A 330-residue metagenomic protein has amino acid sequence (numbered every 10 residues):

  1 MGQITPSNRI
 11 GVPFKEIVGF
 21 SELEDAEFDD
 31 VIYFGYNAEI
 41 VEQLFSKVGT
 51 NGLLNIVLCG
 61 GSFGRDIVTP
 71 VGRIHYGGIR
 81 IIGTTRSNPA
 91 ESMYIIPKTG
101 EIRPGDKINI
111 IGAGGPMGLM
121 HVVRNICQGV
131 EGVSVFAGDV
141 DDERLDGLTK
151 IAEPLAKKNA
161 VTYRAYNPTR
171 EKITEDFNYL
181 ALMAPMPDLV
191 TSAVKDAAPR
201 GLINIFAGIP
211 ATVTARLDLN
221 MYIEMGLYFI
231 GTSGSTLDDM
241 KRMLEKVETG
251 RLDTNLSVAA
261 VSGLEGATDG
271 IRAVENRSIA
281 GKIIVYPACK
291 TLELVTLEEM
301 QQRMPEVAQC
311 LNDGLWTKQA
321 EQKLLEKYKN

Functional and structural regions predicted by a protein language model:
G2-S7, G11, K15-S46, T50 (+6 more regions): C-terminal hydrophobic helical "lid"/dimerization subdomain of Rossmann-like NAD(P)H-dependent oxidoreductases
Q3, I56, V133-G138, I205: Short beta-strand "acidic-cap" motif of Rossmann-like dinucleotide-binding folds
I32-F34, I56, A181-L182, I205: Redox-cofactor binding/interface segments in oxidoreductases and associated redox assembly factors
E39-Q43, L58-G78, A207-G226: Rossmann-fold NAD(P)-binding glycine/threonine-rich loop
G52-L53, K107, G201-L202, Y228: Short glycine-centered segments of the SAM/dcSAM-binding site in methyltransferase folds
L58, T85, N167-T169, A207 (+1 more regions): Residues at the C-termini of beta-strands that transition into short coil/loop
G78-T85: Class I SAM-dependent methyltransferase Rossmann-like catalytic core, especially the SAM/SAH-binding loop
R80, S134, T162-R164, Y228: Conserved beta-strand segments of alpha/beta enzyme cores
